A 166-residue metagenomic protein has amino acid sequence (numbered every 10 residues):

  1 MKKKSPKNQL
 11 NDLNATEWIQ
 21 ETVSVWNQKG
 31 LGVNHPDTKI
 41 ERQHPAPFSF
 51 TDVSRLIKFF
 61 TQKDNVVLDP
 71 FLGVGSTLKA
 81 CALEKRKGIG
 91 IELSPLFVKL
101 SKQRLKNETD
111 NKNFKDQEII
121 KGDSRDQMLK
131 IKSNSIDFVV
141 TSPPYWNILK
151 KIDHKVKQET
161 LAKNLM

Functional and structural regions predicted by a protein language model:
M1-M166: Class I S-adenosyl-L-methionine-dependent methyltransferase catalytic core
